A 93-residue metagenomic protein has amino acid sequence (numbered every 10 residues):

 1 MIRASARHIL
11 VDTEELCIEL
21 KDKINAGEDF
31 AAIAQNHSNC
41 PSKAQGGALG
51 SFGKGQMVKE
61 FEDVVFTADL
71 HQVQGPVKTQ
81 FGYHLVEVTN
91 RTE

Functional and structural regions predicted by a protein language model:
M1-A26, P41-Q56, V86-E93: Well-structured core secondary-structure elements of compact alpha/beta domains
M1-L10, H37, E60-E93: Proteostasis/folding factors centered on peptidyl-prolyl cis-trans isomerases
A26-A31, H71: Glycine-centered tight-turn and secondary-structure capping sites
